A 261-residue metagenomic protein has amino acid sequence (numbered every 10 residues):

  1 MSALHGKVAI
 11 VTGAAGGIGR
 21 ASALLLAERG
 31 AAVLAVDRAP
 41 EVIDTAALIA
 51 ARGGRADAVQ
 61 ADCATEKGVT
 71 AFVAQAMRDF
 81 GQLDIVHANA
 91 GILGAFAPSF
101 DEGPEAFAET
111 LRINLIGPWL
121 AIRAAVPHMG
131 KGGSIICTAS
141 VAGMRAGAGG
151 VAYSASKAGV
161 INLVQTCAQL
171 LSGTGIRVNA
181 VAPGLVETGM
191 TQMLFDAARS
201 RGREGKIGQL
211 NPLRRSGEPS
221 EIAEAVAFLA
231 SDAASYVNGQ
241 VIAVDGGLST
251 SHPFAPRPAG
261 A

Functional and structural regions predicted by a protein language model:
R29-D44: Conserved glycine-rich Rossmann-like NAD(P)H-binding loop of the short-chain dehydrogenase/reductase
F96, N238-A261: Short C-terminal tail/terminal secondary-structure segment of NAD(P)H-dependent dehydrogenase/reductase domains
A97-S99, G103-A108, I207: Substrate-binding pocket helix/loop in short-chain dehydrogenase/reductase
I122, S156, V164: Active-site helix of classical SDR
P127, Q169-G173, S235: Alpha-helical segment proximal to the catalytic Tyr-Lys
S140: Residue(s) in the substrate-gating loop at a strand-loop-helix junction that position the organic substrate next
A180, R201-A233, V237, V244-G246: C-terminal helical subdomain
